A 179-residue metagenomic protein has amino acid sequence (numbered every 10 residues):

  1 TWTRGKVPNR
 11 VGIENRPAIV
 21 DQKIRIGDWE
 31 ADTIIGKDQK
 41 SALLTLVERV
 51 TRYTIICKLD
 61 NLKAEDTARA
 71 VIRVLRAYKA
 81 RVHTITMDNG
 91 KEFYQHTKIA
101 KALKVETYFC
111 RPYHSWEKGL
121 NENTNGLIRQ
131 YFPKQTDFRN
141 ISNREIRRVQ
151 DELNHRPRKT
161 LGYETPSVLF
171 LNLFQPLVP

Functional and structural regions predicted by a protein language model:
T1-L43: Mobile-element integrase/transposase regions, centering on the N-terminal DNA-binding/Zn-coordinating module
D32, L46, R52, V71 (+4 more regions): Mobile genetic element proteins and their domesticated derivatives, centered on retroelements and DNA transposons
I35-Q39, I56-K79: Active-site beta-loop-alpha junctions of metal-dependent nucleic acid enzymes, especially the RNase H-like/DDE
L43, Y53, R81, E106-F109 (+1 more regions): Polytopic alpha-helical membrane proteins, predominantly small-molecule transporters/carriers
R52-C57, F109, K134-T136: Short small-residue beta-strand/loop micro-motif enriched in glycine and branched aliphatics
M87-N89, Y94-I99, F109-Q130, R139-D151: RNase H-like two-metal-ion nuclease catalytic core shared by retroviral integrases and related mobile-element nucleases
A102-L103: Short, structured coil segments at secondary-structure junctions
K134-P179: C-terminal domain-tail junction helix/linker
